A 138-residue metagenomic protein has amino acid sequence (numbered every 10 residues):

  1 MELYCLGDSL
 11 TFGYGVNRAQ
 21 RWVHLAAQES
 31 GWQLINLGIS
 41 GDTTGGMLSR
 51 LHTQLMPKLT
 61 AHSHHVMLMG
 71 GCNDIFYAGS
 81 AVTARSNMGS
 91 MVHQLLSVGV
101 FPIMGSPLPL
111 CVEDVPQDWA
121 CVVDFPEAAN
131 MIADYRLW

Functional and structural regions predicted by a protein language model:
M1-G46, R50-H62: Serine-esterase "nucleophile elbow" of acetyl-processing enzymes
E29, R50-W138: Alpha-helical cap/lid subdomain in secreted, periplasmic, or secretory-pathway luminal O-acyl-processing enzymes
